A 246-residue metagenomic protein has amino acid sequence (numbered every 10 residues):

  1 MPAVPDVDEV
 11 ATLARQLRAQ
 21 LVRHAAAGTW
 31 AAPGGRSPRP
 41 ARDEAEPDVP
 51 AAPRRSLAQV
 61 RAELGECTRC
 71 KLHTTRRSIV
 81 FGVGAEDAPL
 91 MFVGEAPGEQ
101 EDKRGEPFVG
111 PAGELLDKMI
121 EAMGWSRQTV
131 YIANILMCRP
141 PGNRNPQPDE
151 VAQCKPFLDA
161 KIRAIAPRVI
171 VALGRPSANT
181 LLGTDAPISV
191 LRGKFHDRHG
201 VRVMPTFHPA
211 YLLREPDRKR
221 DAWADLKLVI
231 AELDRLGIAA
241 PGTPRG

Functional and structural regions predicted by a protein language model:
M1-Q16: Charged, compositionally biased N-terminal leader segments and the immediate start of the first structured element
P2-A3, R18-G246: A polyanion-binding, active-site-adjacent surface
